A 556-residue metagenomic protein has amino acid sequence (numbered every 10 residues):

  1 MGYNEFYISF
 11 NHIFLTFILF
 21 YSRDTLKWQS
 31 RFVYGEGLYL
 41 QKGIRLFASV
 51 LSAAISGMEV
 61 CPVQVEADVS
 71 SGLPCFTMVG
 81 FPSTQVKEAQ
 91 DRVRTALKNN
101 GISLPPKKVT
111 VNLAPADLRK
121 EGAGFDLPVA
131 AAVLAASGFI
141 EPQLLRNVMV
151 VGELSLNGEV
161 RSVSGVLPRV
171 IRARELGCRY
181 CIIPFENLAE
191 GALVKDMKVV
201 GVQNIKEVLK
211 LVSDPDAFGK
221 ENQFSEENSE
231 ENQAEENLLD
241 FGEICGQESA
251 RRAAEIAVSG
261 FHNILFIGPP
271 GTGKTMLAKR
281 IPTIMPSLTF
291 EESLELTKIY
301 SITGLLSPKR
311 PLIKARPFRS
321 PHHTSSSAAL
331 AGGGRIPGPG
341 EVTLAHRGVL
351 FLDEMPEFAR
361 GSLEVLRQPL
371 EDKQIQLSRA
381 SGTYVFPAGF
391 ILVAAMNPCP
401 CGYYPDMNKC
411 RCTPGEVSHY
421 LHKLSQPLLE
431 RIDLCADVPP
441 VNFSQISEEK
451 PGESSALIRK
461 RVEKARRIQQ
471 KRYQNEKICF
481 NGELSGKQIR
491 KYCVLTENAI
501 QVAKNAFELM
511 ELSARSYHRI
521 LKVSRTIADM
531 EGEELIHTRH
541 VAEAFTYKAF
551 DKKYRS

Functional and structural regions predicted by a protein language model:
Y3, Y7-F17, L26-Q29, Y34-L265 (+5 more regions): Peripheral, non-AAA+ core regions of ATP-driven protein-machinery
V63-V69, L330, D433-A436: Short beta-strand elements
Q85-Q90, P105, N112-G122, I336-P337 (+1 more regions): Basic, amphipathic alpha-helical bundle interface domains used for macromolecular binding and assembly
A217-I256, G260, E291-V342: P-loop NTPase nucleotide-binding/switch module
F266-L305: Walker A/P-loop
E354: Walker B catalytic acidic pair
